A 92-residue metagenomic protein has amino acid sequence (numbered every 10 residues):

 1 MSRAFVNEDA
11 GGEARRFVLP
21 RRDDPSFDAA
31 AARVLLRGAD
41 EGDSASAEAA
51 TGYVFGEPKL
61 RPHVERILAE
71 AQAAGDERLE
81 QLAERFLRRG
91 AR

Functional and structural regions predicted by a protein language model:
M1-H63, R85-R92: Long, non-catalytic architectural segments outside compact domain cores
A69-R92: Amphipathic alpha-helical binding modules
